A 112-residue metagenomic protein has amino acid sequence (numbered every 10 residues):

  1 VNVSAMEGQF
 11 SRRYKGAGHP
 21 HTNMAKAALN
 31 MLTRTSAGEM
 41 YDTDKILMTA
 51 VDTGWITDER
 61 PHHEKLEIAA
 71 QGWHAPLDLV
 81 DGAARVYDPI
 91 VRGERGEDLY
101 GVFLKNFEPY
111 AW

Functional and structural regions predicted by a protein language model:
V1-D42, G54-G72: Catalytic loop of short-chain dehydrogenase/reductase
M40-V51, E97-F103: Conserved Rossmann-fold SDR core element
A50-W55, G82: Tryptophan-centric aromatic hotspots in well-structured domains and transmembrane helices
L66-W112: C-terminal helical subdomain
